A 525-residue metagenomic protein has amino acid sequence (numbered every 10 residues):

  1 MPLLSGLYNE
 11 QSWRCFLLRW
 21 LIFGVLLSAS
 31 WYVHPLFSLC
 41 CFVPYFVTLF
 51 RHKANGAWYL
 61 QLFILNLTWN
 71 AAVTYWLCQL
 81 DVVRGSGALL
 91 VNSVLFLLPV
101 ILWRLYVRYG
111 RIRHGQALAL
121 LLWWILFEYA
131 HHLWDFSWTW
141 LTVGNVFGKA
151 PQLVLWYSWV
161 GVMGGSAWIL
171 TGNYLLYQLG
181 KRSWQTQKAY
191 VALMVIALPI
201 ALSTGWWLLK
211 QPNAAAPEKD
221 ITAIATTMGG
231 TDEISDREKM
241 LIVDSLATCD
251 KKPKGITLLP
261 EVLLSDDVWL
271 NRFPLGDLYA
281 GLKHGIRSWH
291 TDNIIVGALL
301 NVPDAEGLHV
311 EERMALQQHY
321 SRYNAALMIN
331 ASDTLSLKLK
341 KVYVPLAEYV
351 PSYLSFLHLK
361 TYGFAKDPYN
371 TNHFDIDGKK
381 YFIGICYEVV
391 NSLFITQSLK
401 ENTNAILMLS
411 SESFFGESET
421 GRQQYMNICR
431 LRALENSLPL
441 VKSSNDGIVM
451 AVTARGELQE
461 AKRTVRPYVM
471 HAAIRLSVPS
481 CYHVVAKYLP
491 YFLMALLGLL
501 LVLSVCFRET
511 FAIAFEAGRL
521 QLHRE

Functional and structural regions predicted by a protein language model:
M1-Y8, L275, V350-L359, G363 (+1 more regions): Short, aromatic- and cysteine-enriched interfacial helices/patches that mediate contacts at lipid membranes
P2-K210, E417, S444, Q459 (+1 more regions): Membrane-embedded alpha-helical bundles of multi-pass enzymes that act on lipidic or dolichyl-linked glycan substrates
C15, A197-K251, E417-Y425, R430-S437 (+2 more regions): Non-cytosolic juxtamembrane linkers/loops that tether extracellular or periplasmic domains to nearby transmembrane
W31-V47, W69, T74-W76, A225 (+2 more regions): Short, conserved active-site loops that position catalytic residues or coordinate cofactors/metal ions across diverse
Q79-D81, A130-V162, A280, A315-T396 (+1 more regions): Active-site catalytic loop in hydrolytic enzyme cores
L121, V262-L264, R272-V296, S355 (+1 more regions): CN hydrolase (nitrilase-like) catalytic-core segments centered on the catalytic cysteine and neighboring Lys/Glu
W206-V344, H373-G378, I383, Y387: Soluble catalytic regions of membrane-associated enzymes that act on cell-envelope and secretory-pathway components
D250-K251, E311-Q318, F364, E401 (+3 more regions): Bimodal feature
